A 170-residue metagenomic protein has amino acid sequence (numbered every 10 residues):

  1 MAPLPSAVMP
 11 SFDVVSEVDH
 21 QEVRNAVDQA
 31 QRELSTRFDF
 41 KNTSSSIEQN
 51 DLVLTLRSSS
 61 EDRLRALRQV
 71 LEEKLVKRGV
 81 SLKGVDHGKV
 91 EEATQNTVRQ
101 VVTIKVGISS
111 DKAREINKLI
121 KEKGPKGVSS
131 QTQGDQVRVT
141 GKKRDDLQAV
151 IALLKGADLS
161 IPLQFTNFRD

Functional and structural regions predicted by a protein language model:
P5-N42: N-terminal, positively charged regions that mediate nucleic acid binding
S6-V8, R99-V106, S110-D170: Positively charged, low-complexity, intrinsically disordered RNA-binding extensions
P10-H20, V53-L54, T97-T103, D135: Short hinge/gating elements
V14-V15, E48, R78-V90, Q100 (+1 more regions): Interdomain boundary/hinge elements
S35-S44, L82-G88, R114-K126: Short amphipathic beta-strand starts and helix->beta connectors
S46-I47, S130: A structural signal for short hydrophobic beta-strand segments in well-ordered beta-sheet cores
N50-E61, Q133-K142: Short glycine/threonine-rich beta-strand-turn micro-motifs
R63-K105: Helix-adjacent hinge/juxtasegments
